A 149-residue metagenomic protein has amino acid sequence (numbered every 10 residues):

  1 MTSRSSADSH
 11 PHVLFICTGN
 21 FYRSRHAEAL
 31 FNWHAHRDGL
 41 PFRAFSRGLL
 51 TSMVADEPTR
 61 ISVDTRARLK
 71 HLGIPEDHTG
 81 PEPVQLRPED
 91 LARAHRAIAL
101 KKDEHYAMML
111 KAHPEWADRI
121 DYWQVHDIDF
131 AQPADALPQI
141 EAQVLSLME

Functional and structural regions predicted by a protein language model:
T2-P88: Conserved active-site segments centered on acidic
H10, P41, R93-A94, A117: A general structural motif
L40, T59-V63, K101, H113 (+1 more regions): Short, structured coil/loop segments at alpha-helix boundaries
V63, E89-A92, A131-A134: Generic alpha-helical secondary structure signal
T79-L110: Mid-chain, well-packed structural core segment of small domains
R96, D103-E149: Phosphate-binding/catalytic loops
